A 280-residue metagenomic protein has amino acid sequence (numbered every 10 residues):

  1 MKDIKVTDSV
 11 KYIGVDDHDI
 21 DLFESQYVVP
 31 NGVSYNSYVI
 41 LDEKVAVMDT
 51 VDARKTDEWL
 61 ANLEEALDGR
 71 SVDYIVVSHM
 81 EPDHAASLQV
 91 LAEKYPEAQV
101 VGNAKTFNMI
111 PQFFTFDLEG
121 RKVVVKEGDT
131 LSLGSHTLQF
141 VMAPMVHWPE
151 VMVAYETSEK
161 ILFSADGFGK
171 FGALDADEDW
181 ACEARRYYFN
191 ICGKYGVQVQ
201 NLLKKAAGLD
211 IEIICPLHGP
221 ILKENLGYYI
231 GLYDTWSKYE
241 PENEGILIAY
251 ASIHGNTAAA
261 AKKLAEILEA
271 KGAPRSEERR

Functional and structural regions predicted by a protein language model:
D3-E65, V153-E156, K160-S164, I246 (+1 more regions): Conserved beta-strand hairpin/beta-sheet module of binuclear metal-dependent hydrolase folds, prominently
I4-D8, G102-V151, Y195-N201: Metallo-beta-lactamase
E43, R54-V101: Active-site metal-binding motif and surrounding structural segment of the metallo-beta-lactamase
M48-T50, V72-M80, V100-N103, L162-A165 (+1 more regions): Active-site neighborhood of phospho(di)ester-bond hydrolases with catalytic His/Asp-centered motifs
T137-E224: Metallo-beta-lactamase
C215-E242: Short N-terminal or domain-adjacent regulatory/targeting segments
A261-R275: Short helix-loop-beta junction
E278-R279: Conserved small/polar residues in nucleotide/adenosyl-binding loops
